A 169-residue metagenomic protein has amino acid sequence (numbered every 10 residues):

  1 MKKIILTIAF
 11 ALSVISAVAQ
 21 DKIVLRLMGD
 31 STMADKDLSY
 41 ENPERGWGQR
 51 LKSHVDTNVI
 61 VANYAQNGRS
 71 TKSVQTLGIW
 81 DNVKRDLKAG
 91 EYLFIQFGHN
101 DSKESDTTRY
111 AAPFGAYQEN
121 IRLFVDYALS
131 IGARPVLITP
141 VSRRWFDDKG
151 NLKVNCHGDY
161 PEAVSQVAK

Functional and structural regions predicted by a protein language model:
M1-Q20: Bacterial Sec-dependent N-terminal signal peptides
L12-S13, Y40, R144: Alpha-helical transmembrane segments and their juxtamembrane interfaces
A19-A65, D81-L93: Serine-esterase "nucleophile elbow" of acetyl-processing enzymes
M28-T32, N63-R69, I95-N100, I138-S142: Active-site-proximal beta-strand/loop segments in catalytic clefts of secreted hydrolases
D35-R45, A65-V74, S105-A112: Acidic/histidine-rich helix-loop elements that form or flank divalent-metal/phosphate-binding sites at the catalytic
G78-K169: Alpha-helical cap/lid subdomain in secreted, periplasmic, or secretory-pathway luminal O-acyl-processing enzymes
